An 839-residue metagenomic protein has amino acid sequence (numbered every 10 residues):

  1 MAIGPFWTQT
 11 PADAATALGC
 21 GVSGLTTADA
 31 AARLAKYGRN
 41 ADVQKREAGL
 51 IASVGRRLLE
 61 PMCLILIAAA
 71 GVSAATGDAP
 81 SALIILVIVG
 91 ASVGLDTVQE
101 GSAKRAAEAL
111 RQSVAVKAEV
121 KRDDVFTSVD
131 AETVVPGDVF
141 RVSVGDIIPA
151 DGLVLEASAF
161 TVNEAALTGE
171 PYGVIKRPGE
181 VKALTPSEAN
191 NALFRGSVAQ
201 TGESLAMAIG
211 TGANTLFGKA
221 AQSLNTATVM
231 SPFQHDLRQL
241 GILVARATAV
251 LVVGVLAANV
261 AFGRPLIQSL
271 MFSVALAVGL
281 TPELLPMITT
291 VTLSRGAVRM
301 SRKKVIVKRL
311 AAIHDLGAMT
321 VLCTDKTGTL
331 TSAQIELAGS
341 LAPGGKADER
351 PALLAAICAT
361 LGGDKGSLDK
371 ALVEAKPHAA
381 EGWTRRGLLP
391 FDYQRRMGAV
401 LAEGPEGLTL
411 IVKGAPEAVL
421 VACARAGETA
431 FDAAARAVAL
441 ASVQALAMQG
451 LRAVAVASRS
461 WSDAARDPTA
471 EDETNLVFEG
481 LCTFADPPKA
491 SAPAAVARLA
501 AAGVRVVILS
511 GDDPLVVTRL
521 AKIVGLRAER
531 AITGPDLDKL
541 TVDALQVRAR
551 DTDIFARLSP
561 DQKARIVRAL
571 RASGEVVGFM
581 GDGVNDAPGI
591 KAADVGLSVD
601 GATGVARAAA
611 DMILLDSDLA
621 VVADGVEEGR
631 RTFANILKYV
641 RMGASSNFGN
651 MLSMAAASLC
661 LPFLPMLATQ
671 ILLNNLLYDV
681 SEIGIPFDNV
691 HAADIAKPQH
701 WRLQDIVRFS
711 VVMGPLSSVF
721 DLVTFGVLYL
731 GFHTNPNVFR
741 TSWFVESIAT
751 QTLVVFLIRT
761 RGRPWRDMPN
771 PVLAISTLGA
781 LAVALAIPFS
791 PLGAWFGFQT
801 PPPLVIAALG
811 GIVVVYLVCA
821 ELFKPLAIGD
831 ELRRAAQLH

Functional and structural regions predicted by a protein language model:
M1-T127, E132-V135, F140-I148, L153-T161 (+6 more regions): Non-lumenal N-terminal regulatory segments of integral membrane proteins
G21, A192-Q200, D315-F478, F484 (+8 more regions): Cytosolic catalytic regions of ATP/NTP-dependent phosphoryl-transfer enzymes
R39-G71, K104-A107, F126-T127, A183-A192 (+10 more regions): Soluble-to-membrane junctions at the N-terminal ends of transmembrane alpha-helices in multi-pass ion-transporting
G55-A75, V89-D96, V116, I242-R264 (+8 more regions): Alpha-helical transmembrane segments of multi-pass membrane proteins, especially the membrane-embedded transport
L64-V87, L243-T281, S294, V298-K304 (+5 more regions): Helix-interface capping motifs at the ends of transmembrane segments in multi-pass membrane proteins
L83-A115, R122, T228-V321, C482 (+4 more regions): Hydrophobic alpha-helical transmembrane segments
V89-A91, L95, V125, I209-N214 (+13 more regions): Conserved beta-strand/loop elements of the cytosolic catalytic core of P-type E1-E2 ATPases, chiefly in the P-domain
V255, L293-R295, D364, A528-F579 (+3 more regions): Membrane-embedded transport module
